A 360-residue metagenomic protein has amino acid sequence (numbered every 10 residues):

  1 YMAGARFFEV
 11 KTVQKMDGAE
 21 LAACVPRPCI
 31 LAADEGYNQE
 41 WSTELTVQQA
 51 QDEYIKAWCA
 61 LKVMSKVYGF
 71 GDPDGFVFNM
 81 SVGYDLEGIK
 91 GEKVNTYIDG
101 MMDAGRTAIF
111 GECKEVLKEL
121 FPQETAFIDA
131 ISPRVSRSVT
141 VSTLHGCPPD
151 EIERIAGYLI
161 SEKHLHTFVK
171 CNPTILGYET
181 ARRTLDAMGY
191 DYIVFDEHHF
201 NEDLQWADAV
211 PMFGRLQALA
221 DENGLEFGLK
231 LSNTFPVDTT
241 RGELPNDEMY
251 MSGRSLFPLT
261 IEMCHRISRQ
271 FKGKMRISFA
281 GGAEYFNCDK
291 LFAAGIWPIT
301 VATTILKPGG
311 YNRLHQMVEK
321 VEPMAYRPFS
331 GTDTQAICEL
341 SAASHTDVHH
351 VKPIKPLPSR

Functional and structural regions predicted by a protein language model:
Y1-E162: N-terminal capping/small domains of soluble enzymes
Y1-M2, A156, R269, G282-V301: Catalytic cores of alpha/beta
G4-R6, K163-T167, N223-F227, G273-M275 (+1 more regions): Short, well-ordered coil/turn segments that N-cap beta-strands
F8-E9, F168-K170, K230, T300: Conserved beta-strand positions in the central sheet of alpha/beta enzyme cores
G18-E35, I305-S330: C-terminal helical cap(s) of enzyme catalytic domains, especially alpha/beta-barrels
G177-G273, P308-Y326: Glycine/Thr-rich beta-alpha phosphate-binding loop at enzyme active sites
N233-F235, K274-C288: Glycine-rich beta-to-alpha transition loops that act as phosphate-gripper elements at the mouths of alpha/beta enzyme
N312, Q316, P323-R360: Ferredoxin-type iron-sulfur electron-transfer modules and their immediate structural context
